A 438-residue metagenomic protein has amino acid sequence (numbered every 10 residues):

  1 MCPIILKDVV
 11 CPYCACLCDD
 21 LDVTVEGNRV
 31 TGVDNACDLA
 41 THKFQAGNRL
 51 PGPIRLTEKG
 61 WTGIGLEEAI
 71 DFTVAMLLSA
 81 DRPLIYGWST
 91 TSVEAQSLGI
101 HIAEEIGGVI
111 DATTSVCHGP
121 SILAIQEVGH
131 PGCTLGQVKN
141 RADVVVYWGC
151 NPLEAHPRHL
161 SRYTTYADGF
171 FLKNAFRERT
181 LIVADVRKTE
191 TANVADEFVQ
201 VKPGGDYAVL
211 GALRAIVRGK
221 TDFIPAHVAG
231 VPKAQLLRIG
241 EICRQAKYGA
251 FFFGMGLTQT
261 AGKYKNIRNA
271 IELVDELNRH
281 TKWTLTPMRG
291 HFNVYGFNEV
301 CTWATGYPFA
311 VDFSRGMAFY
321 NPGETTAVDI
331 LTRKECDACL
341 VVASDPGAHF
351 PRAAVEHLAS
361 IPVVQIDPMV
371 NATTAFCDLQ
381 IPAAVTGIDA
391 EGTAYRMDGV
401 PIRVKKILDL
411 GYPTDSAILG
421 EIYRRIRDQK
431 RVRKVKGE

Functional and structural regions predicted by a protein language model:
M1-D206, G211-A215, G230, M255 (+2 more regions): N-terminal export/assembly segments and adjacent metallocofactor-ligating motifs of anaerobic energy-metabolism
S92-A95, T189-A192, T260, A348-H349 (+1 more regions): Short, charged/polar "capping" segments at the starts of alpha-helices and the immediately preceding loops
S97, Y264-R268, A375: Generic recognition of short, well-ordered alpha-helical segments
A103-Y166, L172, I271-A375, A384-D389 (+1 more regions): Extended redox/cofactor-interaction regions of prokaryotic respiratory oxidoreductases
D185-R187, T191-F223, G262-K263, I267-A270 (+2 more regions): Short alpha-helices
A208-V209, L213, K220-Y320: Active-site phosphate/pyrophosphate-binding segments
R218-A246, I388, Y395-E438: Charged, elongated alpha-helical/coil segments that serve as electrostatic interaction surfaces for nucleic-acid
Q380-I381: Membrane-proximal extracellular juxtamembrane segment immediately upstream of a following transmembrane helix
